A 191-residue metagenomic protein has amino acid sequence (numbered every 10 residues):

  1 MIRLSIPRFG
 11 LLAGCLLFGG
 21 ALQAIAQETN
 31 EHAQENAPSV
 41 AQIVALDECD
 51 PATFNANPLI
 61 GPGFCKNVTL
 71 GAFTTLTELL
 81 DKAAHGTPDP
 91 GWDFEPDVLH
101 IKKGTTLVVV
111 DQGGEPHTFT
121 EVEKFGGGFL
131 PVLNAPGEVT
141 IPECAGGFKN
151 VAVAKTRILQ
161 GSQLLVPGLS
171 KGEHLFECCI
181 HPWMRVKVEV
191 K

Functional and structural regions predicted by a protein language model:
I2-L11: Bacterial N-terminal signal peptides that target proteins for export
G10-A21: Bacterial N-terminal signal peptides
I25-K191: Extracytoplasmic copper-binding redox domains, predominantly the cupredoxin/blue-copper superfamily
